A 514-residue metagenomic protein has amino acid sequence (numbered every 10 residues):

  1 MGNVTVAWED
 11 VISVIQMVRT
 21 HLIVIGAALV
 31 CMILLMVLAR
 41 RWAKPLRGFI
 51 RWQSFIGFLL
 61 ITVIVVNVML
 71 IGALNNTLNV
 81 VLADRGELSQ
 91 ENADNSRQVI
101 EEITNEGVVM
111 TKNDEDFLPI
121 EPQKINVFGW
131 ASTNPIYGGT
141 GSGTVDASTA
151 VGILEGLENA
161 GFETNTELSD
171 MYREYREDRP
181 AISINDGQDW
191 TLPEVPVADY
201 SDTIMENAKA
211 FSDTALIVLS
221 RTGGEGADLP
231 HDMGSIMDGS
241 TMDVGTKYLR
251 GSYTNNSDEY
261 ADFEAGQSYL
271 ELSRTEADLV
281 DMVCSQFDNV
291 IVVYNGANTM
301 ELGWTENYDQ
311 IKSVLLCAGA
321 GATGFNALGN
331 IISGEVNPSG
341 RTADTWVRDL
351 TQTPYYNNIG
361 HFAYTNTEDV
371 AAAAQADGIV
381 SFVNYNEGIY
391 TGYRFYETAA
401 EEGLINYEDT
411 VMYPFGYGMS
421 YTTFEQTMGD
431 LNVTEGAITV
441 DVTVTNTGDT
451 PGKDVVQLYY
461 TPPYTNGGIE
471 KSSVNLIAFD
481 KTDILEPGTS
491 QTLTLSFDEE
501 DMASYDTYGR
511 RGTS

Functional and structural regions predicted by a protein language model:
M1-S514: C-terminal non-catalytic regions of proteins with extracellular/luminal or membrane-system context
